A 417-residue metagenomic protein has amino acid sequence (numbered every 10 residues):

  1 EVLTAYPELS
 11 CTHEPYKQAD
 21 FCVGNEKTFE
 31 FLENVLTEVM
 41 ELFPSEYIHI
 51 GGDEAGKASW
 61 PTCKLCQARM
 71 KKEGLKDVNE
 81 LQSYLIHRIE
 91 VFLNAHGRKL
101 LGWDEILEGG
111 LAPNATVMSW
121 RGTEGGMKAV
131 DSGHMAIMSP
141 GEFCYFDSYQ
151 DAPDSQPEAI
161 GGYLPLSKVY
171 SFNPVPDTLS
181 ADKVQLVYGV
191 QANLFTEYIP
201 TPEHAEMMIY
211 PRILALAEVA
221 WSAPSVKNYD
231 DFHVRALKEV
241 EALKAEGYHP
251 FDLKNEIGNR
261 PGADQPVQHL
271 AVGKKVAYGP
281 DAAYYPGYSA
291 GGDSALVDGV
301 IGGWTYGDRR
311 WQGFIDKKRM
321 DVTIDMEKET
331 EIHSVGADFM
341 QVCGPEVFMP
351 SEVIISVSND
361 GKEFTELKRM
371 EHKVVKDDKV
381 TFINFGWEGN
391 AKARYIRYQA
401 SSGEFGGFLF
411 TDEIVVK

Functional and structural regions predicted by a protein language model:
E1-E30, A58-N79, S83: Aromatic- and acidic-residue-enriched carbohydrate-binding clefts of CAZyme catalytic domains
D20-G51: An active-site-proximal structural segment forming one wall of the substrate-binding cleft that immediately precedes
H49-A58, W103, F195-T196: Short acidic/histidine-rich active-site segments
I50, L93, V117, I213: Conserved, mostly hydrophobic/aromatic
G51-G52, I86-L111: Aromatic-lined carbohydrate-recognition surfaces of secreted/lumenal glycan-active proteins
K99-A115, R121-P266: Flexible, acidic glycine-rich loops studded with aromatic residues
Q265-I301: Predominantly extracellular/luminal regions of secreted and cell-surface proteins, especially disulfide-bonded
W304-K368, K379-K417: Aromatic, loop-rich ligand-recognition surfaces of beta-strand-rich domains
